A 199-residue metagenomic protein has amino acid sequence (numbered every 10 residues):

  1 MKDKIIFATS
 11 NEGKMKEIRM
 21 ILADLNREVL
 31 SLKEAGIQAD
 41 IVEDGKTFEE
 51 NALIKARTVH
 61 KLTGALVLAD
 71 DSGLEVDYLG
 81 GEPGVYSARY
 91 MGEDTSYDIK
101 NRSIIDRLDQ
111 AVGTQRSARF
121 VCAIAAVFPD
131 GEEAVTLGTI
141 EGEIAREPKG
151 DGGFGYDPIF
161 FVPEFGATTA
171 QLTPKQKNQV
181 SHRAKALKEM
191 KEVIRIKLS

Functional and structural regions predicted by a protein language model:
K2-I6, E12-S199: Anionic-ligand binding patches
